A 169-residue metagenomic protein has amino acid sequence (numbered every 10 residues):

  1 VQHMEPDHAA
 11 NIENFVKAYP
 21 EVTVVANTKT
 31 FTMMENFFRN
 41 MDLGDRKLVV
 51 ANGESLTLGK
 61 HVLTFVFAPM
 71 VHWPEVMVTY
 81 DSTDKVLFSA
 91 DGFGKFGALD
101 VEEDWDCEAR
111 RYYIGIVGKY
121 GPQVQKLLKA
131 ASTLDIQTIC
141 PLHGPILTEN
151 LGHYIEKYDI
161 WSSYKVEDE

Functional and structural regions predicted by a protein language model:
V1-L56: Active-site HxH/HxHxD metal-binding segment of metal-dependent hydrolases
N14, N36-R39, G92, L99-V101 (+1 more regions): Short acidic, glycine/serine/threonine-rich loops at helix termini
K17, M41-L43, P74-V76, H153-K157: Active-site loop-helix segments enriched in His/Asp/Glu that coordinate and activate a nucleophilic water at divalent
G59: Conserved ATP-binding module of the ATP-grasp superfamily
V62-E149: Metallo-beta-lactamase
T138, H143-D168: Terminal amphipathic helices with adjacent charged low-complexity linkers/tails
